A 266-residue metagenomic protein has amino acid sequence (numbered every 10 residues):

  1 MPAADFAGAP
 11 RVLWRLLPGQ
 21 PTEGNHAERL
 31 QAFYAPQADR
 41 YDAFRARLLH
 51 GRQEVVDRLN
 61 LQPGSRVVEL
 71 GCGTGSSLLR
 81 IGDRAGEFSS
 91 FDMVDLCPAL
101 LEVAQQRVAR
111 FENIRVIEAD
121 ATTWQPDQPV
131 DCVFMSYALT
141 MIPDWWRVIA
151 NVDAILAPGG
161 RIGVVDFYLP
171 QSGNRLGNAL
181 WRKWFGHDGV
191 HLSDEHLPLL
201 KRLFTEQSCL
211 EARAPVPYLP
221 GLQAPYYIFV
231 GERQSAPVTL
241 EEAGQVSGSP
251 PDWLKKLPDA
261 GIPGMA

Functional and structural regions predicted by a protein language model:
P2-N60, S76-R80, L176-L180: Conserved class I S-adenosyl-L-methionine
Q20-G24, E28, G163-L222: C-terminal alpha-helical "lid/dimerization" subdomain adjacent to the S-adenosyl-L-methionine
V68-T123: Class I SAM-dependent methyltransferase SAM/SAH-binding core
G86, I142-P143, L156-A157: Helix-to-beta-strand junctions that scaffold the AdoMet/dcAdoMet cofactor pocket in Class I SAM-dependent enzymes
T122-V133: A short acidic, Gly/Pro-enriched loop at the edge of an enzyme's catalytic core that lines a small-molecule cofactor
C132-D144: A short SAM/SAH-binding and catalytic strip from SAM-dependent methyltransferases
W146-P158: A short glycine-rich, Lys/Arg-flanked "PGG" loop and its adjoining helix->strand segment in the class I
T205, E211-L254, I262, A266: Core SAM-dependent methyltransferase catalytic element
